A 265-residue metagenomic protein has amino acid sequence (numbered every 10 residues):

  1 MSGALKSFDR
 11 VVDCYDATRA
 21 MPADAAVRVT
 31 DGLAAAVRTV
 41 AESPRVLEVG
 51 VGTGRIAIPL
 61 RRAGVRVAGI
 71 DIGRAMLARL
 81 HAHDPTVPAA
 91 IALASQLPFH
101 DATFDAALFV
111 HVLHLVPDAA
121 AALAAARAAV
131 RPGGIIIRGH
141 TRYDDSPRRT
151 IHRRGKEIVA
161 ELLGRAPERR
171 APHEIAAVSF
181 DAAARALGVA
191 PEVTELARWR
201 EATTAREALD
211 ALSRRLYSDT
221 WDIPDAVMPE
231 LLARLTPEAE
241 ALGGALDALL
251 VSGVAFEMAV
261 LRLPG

Functional and structural regions predicted by a protein language model:
M1-E42, R55-P59, M76-R79, H152: Conserved class I S-adenosyl-L-methionine
R45-V49, T53-Q96: Class I SAM-dependent methyltransferase SAM/SAH-binding core
T53, G188, E192-G265: Conserved Class I S-adenosyl-L-methionine
L108: A conserved beta-strand element that flanks and buttresses the S-adenosyl-L-methionine
H111-L115: Short catalytic micro-motifs in class I SAM-dependent methyltransferases
A120-P132: A short glycine-rich, Lys/Arg-flanked "PGG" loop and its adjoining helix->strand segment in the class I
I135-A171: Conserved class I S-adenosyl-L-methionine
A171-L187: Short alpha-helix
